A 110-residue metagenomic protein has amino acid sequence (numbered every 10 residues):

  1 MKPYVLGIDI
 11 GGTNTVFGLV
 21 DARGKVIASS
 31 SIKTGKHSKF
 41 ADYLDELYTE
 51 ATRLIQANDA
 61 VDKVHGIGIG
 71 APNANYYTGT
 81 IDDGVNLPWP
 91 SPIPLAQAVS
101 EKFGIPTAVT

Functional and structural regions predicted by a protein language model:
M1-P3, G104-I105: Short coil/turn connectors at secondary-structure junctions
K2-D45, T49, I81-D82: Short glycine-rich, Thr/Ser-proximal phosphate-binding strand/loop in the N-terminal lobe of ATP-dependent enzymes
G7, G68-G70: Short, well-ordered beta-strand segments
I8-I10, K25, A60, A74 (+1 more regions): Generic structural signal for beta-strand residues in well-ordered domains
D21, A71-N73: Short, small-residue-rich loop/turn micro-motifs
I32, D42-L44, R53-N58, S91-L95: Glycine-rich loops and low-complexity Gly/Arg-rich segments that provide flexible linkers or classic glycine-based
L44-D45, H65-G66, N73-T110: Glycine-rich phosphate-binding loop and adjoining helix at the ATP-binding site of ATP-dependent phosphoryl-transfer
L47-I67, P106-T107: Phosphate/pyrophosphate-binding loops at sites that engage ATP/ADP/AMP, CoA/4′-phosphopantetheine, polyphosphate
